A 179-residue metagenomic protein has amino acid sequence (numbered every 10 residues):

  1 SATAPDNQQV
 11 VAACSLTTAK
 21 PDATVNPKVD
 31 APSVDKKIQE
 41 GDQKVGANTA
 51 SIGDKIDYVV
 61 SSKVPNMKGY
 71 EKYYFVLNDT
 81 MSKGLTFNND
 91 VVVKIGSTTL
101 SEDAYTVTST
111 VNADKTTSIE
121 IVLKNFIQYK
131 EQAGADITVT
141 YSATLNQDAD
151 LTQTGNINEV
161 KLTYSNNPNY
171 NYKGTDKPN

Functional and structural regions predicted by a protein language model:
S1-L16, V60, Y73, N125-P178: Serine/threonine-enriched low-complexity regions used as flexible
L16-G69, N78, N158-E159, N166-N179: Serine/threonine-rich, low-complexity linker/repeat segments that form flexible spacers/stalks
V25-P27, T117-Y129: Generic recognition of long tandem-repeat/solenoid scaffolds
V29, S51, L100, N112-D114 (+1 more regions): Surface-exposed coil/turn segments at beta-strand junctions on protein surfaces, enriched
S33, Y74, N88-D90, I157: Exposed beta-strand and adjacent loop surfaces of beta-rich binding modules that mediate intermolecular recognition
M67-E71, L85-F87, L151: A short beta-turn/strand-edge loop motif at beta-sheet boundaries
V76-E120: A surface/secretory-pathway sequence property marking extracellular, secreted, or lumenal proteins enriched
